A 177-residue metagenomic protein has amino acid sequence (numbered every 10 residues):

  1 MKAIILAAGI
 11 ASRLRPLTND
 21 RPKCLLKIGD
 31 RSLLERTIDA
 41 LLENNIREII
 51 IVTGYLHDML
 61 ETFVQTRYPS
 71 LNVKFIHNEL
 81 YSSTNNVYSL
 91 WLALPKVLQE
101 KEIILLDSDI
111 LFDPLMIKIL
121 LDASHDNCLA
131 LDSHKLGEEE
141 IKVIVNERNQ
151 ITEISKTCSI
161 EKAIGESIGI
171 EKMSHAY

Functional and structural regions predicted by a protein language model:
M1-T18: N-terminal nucleotide-binding beta1-loop-alpha1 segment
K2-I5, R31-K101: Conserved N-terminal catalytic core of the sugar/cofactor nucleotidyltransferase
A7, T53, D107, L131: Short beta-strand/turn micro-motifs composed of small residues that flank or help shape donor/cofactor-binding pockets
I10, R21, L56: A generic "binding-loop/recognition-motif" signal
D20-E35: Short catalytic helix/loop segments, enriched in acidic residues and glycine and frequently bearing histidine
C24, N72-K74, Q150: Conserved beta-strand segments of alpha/beta enzyme cores
E100-L111: Short beta-strand-to-loop acidic/aromatic patch adjacent to the donor-nucleotide binding site
D113-Y177: Conserved core of the sugar-phosphate nucleotidyltransferase
